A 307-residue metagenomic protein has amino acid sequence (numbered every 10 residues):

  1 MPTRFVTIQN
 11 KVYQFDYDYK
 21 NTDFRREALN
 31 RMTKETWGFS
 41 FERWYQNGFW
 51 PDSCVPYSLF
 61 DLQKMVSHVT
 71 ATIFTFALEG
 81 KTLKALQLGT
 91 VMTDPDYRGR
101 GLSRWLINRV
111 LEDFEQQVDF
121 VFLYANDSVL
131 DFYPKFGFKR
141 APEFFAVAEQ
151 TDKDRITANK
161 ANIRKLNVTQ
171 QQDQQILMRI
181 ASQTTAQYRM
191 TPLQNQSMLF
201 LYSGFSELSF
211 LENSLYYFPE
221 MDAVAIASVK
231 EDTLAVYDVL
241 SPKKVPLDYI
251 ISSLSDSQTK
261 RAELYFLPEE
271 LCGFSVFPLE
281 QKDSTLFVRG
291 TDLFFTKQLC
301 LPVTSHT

Functional and structural regions predicted by a protein language model:
M1-D23, D152-T169: Conserved N-terminal entry element of GNAT/NAT acetyltransferase domains
L29-A77, R189-L215: Active-site rim helix/loop that mediates acceptor-substrate recognition in acyltransferases
S58, K64-F74, A85-Q87, M92 (+3 more regions): Conserved beta-strand in the GNAT
T75-T82, A148-E149, A235-D238: A short, polar/charged loop-to-alpha-helix boundary motif
T93, G99-E112, K244-S255: Conserved acetyl-CoA-binding loop-helix of GNAT-fold acetyltransferases
E112-N126, Q258-P268: Conserved GNAT acetyl-CoA-binding A-motif
D131, F136-T157, L240-S241, S255-T307: Active-site/acyl-donor-binding loops of N-acyltransferases
K139-D232: Amide-forming acyltransferase catalytic core, primarily the GNAT-like/NAT-type and related acyltransferase folds
